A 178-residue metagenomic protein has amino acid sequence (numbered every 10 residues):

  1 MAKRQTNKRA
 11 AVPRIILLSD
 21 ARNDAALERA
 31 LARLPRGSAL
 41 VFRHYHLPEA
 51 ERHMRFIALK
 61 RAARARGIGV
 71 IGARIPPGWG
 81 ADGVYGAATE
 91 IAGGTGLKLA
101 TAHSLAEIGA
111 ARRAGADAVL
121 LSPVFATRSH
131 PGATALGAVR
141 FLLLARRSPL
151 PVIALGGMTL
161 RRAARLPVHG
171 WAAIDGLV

Functional and structural regions predicted by a protein language model:
M1-V84, A88-T95: N-terminal positively charged helical leader segments and presequences
L17, L40, A111, V119 (+1 more regions): Conserved, mostly hydrophobic/aromatic
A21-R22, G72-P76, L99-I108, V124 (+2 more regions): Glycine-rich beta-to-alpha transition loops that act as phosphate-gripper elements at the mouths of alpha/beta enzyme
A26-L27, E51, A106-A110, R140 (+1 more regions): Short acidic active-site motifs
R29-P35, I108-L121: Alpha/beta enzyme core
R33, P77, R112, A164-P167: Non-catalytic positions within long, well-ordered alpha-helices that form the structural scaffold/packing of enzyme
H53-I71, E90-L105, T134-G157: Alpha-helix-loop-beta-strand connector modules within alpha/beta enzyme cores
V84-G94, A118-G132, L155-V178: Glycine-rich phosphate-binding active-site loops on the catalytic face of alpha/beta enzymes
